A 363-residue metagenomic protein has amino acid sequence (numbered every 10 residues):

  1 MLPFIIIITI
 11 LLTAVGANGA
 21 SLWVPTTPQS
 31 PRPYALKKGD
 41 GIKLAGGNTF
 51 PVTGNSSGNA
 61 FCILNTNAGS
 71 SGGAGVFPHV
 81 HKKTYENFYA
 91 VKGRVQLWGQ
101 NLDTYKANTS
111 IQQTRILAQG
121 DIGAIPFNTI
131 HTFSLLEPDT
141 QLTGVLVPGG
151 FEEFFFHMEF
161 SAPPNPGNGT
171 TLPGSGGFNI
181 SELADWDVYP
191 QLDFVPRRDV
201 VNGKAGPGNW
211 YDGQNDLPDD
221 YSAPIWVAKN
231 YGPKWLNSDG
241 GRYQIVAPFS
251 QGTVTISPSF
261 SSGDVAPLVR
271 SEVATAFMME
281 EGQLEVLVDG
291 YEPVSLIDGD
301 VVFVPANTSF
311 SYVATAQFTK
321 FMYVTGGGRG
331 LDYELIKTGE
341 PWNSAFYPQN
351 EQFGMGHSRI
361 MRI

Functional and structural regions predicted by a protein language model:
M1-G19: Fungal secretory targeting signals
N18-S70, P173-G252, S257-P258, F346-I363: A short, N-terminal "cap"/entry segment at the start of jelly-roll beta-barrel domains of the cupin/DSBH fold
L36-K37, N87, N101-I130, A276 (+1 more regions): Short acidic-glycine-tyrosine-enriched beta hairpin
V52-N55, G75-K82, G99, S134-L135 (+4 more regions): Short histidine-centered beta-strand/loop micro-motifs that create catalytic or ligand/metal-coordination sites
K82-K106, S262-G290: Glycine- and acidic-residue-biased ligand/ion/polar-headgroup-sensing regions
R94-Q96, I130, D139, A276 (+3 more regions): Structural motif
S134-G208, S311, T315-I363: Double-stranded beta-helix
